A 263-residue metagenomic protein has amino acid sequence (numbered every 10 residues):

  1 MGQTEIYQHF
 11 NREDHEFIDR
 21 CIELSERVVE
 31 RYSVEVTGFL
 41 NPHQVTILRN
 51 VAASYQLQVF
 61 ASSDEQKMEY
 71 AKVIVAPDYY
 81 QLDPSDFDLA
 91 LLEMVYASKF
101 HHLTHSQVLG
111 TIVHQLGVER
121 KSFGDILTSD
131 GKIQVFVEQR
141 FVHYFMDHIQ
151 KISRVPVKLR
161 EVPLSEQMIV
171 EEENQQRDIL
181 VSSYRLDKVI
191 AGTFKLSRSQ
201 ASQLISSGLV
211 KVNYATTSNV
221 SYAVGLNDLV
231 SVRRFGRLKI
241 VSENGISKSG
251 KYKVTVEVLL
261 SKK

Functional and structural regions predicted by a protein language model:
M1-D187, T193, T216, G236-K263: Ferredoxin-like alpha/beta domains used as RNA- or RNAP-binding modules
Q134-F136, K211, S231: Structured core elements
L180-L226, S242: A basic, amphipathic helix-loop patch mediating RNA/tRNA/ribosome contacts
